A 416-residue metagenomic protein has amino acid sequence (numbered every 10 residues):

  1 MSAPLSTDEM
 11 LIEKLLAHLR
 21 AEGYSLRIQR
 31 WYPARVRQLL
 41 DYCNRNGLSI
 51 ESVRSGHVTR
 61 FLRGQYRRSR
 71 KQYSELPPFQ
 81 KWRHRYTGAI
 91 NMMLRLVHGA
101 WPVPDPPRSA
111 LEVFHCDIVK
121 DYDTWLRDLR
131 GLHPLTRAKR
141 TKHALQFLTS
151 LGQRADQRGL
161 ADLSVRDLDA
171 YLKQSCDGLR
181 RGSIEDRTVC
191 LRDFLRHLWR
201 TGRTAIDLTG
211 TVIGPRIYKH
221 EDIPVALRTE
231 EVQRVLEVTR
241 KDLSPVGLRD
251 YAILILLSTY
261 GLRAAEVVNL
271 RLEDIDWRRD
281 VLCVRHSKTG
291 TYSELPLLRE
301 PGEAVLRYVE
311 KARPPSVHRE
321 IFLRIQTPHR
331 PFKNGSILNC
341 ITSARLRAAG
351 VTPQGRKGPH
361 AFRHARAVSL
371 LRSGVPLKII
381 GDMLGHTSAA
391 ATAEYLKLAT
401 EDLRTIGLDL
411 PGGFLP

Functional and structural regions predicted by a protein language model:
M1-P416: Conserved catalytic core of the tyrosine transesterase superfamily
